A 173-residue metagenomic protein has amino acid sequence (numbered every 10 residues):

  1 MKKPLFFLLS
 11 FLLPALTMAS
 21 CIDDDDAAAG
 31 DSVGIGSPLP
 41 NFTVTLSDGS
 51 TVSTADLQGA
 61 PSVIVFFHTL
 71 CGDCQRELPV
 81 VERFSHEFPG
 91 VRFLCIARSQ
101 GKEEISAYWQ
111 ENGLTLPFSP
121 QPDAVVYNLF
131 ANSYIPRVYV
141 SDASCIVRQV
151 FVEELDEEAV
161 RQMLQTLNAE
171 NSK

Functional and structural regions predicted by a protein language model:
M1-L8: Bacterial N-terminal signal peptides that target proteins for export
L8-L16: Bacterial N-terminal signal peptides
M18-S20: C-terminal motif of bacterial Sec signal peptides marking the signal peptidase cleavage site
D25-T54: N-terminal "domain-start" segment that seeds a small globular fold
T54-G72: Short active-site neighborhood of thiol/selenol oxidoreductases, capturing the structured segment around
Q75-N112, P122-N128: Structural microenvironment flanking redox-active thiols in thiol-disulfide oxidoreductases
Q110-L114, P122-T166: Thiol/disulfide oxidoreductase modules built on the thioredoxin-like
